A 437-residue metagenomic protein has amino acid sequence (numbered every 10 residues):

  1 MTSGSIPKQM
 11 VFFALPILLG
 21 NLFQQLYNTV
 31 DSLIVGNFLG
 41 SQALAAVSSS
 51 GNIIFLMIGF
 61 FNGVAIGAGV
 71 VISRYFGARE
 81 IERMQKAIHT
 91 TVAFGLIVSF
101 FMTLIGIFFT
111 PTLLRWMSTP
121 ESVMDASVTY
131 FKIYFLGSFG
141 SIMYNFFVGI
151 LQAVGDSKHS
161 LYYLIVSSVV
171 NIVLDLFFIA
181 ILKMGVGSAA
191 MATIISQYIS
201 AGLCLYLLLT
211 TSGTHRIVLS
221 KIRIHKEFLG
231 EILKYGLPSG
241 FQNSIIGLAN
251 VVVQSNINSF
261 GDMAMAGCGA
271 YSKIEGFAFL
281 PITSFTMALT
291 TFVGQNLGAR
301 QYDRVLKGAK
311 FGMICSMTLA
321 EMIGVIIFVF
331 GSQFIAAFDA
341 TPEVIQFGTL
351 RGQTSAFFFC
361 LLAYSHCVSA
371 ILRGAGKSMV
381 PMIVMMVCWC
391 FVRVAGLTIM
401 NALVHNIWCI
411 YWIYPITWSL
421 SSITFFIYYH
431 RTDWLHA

Functional and structural regions predicted by a protein language model:
M1-A14, I72-F139, I181-L237, V293-F358 (+1 more regions): Short alpha-helical transmembrane segments in multi-pass integral membrane proteins
S3, P7-L26, V30, I53-F60 (+7 more regions): Residue-level signal for short hydrophobic patches within transmembrane helices of multi-pass membrane transporters
F12-D31, I133, Y144, S167 (+4 more regions): Transmembrane helical elements of multi-pass membrane transporters/channels
I17, N21, L33, N37 (+16 more regions): Transmembrane alpha-helix boundary and packing residues in multipass membrane permease domains and related
L26-A45, L114-E121, F177-M184, S244-Y271 (+4 more regions): Helix-terminus/linker motif at the lipid-water interface of multi-pass membrane proteins
S41-N52, S127, F131, A190 (+3 more regions): Small-residue hotspots at the loop-to-helix junctions and early N-terminal turns of transmembrane alpha-helices
L44-L104, S141-S160, Q254, G267-G331 (+1 more regions): Small-residue-rich hydrophobic transmembrane alpha-helices
A65, I133-Q152, S160-S168, A189-G202 (+4 more regions): Short runs within selected transmembrane alpha-helices of multi-pass transporters and secretion channels
